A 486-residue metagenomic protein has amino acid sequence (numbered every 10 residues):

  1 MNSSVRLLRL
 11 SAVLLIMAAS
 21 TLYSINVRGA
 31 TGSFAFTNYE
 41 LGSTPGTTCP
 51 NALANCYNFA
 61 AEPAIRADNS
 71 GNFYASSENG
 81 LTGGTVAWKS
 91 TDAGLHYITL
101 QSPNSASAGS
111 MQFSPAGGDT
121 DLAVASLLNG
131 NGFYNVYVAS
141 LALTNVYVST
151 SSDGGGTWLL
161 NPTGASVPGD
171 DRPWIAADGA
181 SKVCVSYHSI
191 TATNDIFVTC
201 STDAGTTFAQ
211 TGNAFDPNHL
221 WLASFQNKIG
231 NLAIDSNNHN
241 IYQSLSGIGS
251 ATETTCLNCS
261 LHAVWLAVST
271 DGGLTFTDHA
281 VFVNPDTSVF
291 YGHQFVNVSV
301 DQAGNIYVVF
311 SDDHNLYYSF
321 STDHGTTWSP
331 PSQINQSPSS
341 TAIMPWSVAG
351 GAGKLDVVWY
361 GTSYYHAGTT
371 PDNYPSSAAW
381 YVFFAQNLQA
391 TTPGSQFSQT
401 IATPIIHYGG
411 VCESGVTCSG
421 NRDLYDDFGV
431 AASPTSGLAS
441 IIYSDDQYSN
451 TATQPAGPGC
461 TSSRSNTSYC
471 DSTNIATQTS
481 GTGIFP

Functional and structural regions predicted by a protein language model:
M1-A30: Sec-dependent, cleavable N-terminal signal peptides
V27-P486: C-terminal PAP-associated
